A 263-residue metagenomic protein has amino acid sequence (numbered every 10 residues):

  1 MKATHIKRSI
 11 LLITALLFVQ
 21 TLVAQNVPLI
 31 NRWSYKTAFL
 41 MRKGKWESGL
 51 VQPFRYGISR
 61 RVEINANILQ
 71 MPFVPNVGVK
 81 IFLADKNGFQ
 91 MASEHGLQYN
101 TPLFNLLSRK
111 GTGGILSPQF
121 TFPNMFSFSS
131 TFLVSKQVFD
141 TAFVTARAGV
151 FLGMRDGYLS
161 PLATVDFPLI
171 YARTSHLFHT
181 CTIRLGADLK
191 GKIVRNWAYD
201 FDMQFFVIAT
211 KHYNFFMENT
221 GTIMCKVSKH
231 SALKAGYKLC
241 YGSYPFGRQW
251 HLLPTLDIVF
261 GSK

Functional and structural regions predicted by a protein language model:
M1-N26: Bacterial Sec-dependent N-terminal signal peptides
T4, N76-V79, F246: Short secondary-structure transition/capping segments
A24-E47, K190, Q249, V259 (+1 more regions): Outer-membrane beta-barrel biogenesis signature
Q25-L29, F39-M41, Q52-P53, P161 (+3 more regions): A broad, low-specificity signal for short, low-complexity segments enriched in glycine/proline and polar/charged
Y35-F54, I58-P72, V77-V79, Q90-Q98 (+5 more regions): Transmembrane beta-strand segments that form the barrel wall of outer-membrane beta-barrel proteins
I58, I81-D85, I223: Short, surface-exposed basic-aromatic patches at helix termini and helix-loop junctions that form
I68-L152, G191, N196-W197: Gram-negative (and chloroplast) outer-membrane scaffold detector with strong preference for beta-barrel transmembrane
P123-K263: Outer-membrane beta-barrel transmembrane domain signature
